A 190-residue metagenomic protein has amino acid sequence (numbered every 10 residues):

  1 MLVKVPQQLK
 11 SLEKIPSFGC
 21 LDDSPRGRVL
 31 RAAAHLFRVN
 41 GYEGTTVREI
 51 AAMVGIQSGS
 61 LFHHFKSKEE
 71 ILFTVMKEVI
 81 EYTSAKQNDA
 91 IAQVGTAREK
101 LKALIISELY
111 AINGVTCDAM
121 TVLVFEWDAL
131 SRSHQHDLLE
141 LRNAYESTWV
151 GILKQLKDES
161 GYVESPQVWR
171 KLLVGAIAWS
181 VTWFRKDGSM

Functional and structural regions predicted by a protein language model:
M1-P16: Short, intrinsically disordered or compositionally biased N-terminal tails of bacterial proteins
L2, S17, R28, A32 (+2 more regions): Helix-turn-helix
S24-H35, V39, M53, E70-A90 (+6 more regions): Alpha-helical structural segments
R26-G27, V47, E69, F73 (+7 more regions): Short, structured helix-loop boundary elements
V39-E43, V94, V115, E159: Short coil/turn segments at alpha/beta junctions that flank glycine-rich nucleotide-binding fingerprints
E78, Y82, A111-V115, L130 (+3 more regions): Phosphate/oxyanion-binding loops and surfaces in catalytic or ligand/nucleic-acid-binding neighborhoods
L109-Y110, G114-V150, G161: Short secondary-structure transition hinges
M120-V124, H134-L139, K154-M190: Hydrophobic/aromatic-rich alpha-helical bundle segments in the mid-to-C-terminal region
